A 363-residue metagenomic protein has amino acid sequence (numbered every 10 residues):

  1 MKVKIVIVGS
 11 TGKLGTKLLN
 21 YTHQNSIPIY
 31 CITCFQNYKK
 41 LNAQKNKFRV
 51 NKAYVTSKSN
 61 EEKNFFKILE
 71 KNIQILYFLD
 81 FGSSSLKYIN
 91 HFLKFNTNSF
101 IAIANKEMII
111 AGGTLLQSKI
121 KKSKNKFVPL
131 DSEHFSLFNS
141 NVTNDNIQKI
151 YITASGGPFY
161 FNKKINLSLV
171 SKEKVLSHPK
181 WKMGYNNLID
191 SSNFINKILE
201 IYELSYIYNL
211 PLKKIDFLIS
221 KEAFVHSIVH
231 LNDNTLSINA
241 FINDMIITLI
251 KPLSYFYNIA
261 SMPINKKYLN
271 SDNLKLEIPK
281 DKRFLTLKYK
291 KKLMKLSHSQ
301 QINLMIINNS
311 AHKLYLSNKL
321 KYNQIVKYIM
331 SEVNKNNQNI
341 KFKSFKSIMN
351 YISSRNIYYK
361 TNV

Functional and structural regions predicted by a protein language model:
M1-V363: Catalytic, metal-anchored helix/loop core of enzyme active sites in primary metabolism
